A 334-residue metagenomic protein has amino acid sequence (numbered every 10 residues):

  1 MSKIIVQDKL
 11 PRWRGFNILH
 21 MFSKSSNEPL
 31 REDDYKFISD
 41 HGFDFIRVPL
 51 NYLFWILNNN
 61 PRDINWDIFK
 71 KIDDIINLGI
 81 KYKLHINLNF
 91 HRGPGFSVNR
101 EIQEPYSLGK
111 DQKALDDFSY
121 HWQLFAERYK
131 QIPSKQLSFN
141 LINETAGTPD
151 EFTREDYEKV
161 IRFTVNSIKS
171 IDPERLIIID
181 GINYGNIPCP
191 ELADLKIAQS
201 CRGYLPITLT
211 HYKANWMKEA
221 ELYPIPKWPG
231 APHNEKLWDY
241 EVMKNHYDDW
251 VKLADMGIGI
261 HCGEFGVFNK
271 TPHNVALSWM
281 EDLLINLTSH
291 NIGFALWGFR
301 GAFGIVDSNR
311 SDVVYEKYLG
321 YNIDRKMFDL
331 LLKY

Functional and structural regions predicted by a protein language model:
M1-R47, I178, K252-L253: N-terminal carbohydrate-binding accessory modules
S2-I5, Q112-L237, N245-F268, S289-A295: Active-site region of glycoside hydrolase catalytic domains
N17-L30, N58-I64, I102-A114, T208-V242 (+1 more regions): Acidic/histidine-rich helix-loop elements that form or flank divalent-metal/phosphate-binding sites at the catalytic
F22-L30, F54-I56, R62-W66, G147-T148 (+4 more regions): Acidic-and-aromatic substrate-binding clefts and catalytic sites of carbohydrate-active enzymes
N27-P29, Y35-I46, P61-R92, F96-S138 (+1 more regions): An active-site-proximal structural segment forming one wall of the substrate-binding cleft that immediately precedes
P49-Y52, F90-F96, G181-N183, A295-G304: Short, solvent-exposed turn/loop segments enriched in Gly/Ser/Thr/Pro and often Arg
G79, K83, L253-D255, L287: A generic structural signal for well-ordered alpha-helical segments
P272-Y334: Aromatic-rich peripheral "rim/lid" segments of glycoside hydrolase catalytic domains that contact and position glycan
